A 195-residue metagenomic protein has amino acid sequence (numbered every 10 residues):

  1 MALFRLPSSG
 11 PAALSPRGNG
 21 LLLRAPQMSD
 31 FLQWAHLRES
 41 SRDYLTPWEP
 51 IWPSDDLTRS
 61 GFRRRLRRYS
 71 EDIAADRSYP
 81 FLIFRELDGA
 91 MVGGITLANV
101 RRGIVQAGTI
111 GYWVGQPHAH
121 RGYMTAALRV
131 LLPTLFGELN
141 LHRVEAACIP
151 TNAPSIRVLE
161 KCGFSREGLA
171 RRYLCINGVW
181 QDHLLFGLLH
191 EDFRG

Functional and structural regions predicted by a protein language model:
M1-Q33, L37-P47, P80-G195: Acyl-donor (CoA/ACP) binding surface of acyl/acetyltransferases
T46-R67: Conserved GNAT-fold acetyl-CoA-binding loop/helix
R68-D72, T134: A generic secondary-structure signal
E71-D76, F164: Short loop/turn motifs at secondary-structure junctions and domain boundaries
